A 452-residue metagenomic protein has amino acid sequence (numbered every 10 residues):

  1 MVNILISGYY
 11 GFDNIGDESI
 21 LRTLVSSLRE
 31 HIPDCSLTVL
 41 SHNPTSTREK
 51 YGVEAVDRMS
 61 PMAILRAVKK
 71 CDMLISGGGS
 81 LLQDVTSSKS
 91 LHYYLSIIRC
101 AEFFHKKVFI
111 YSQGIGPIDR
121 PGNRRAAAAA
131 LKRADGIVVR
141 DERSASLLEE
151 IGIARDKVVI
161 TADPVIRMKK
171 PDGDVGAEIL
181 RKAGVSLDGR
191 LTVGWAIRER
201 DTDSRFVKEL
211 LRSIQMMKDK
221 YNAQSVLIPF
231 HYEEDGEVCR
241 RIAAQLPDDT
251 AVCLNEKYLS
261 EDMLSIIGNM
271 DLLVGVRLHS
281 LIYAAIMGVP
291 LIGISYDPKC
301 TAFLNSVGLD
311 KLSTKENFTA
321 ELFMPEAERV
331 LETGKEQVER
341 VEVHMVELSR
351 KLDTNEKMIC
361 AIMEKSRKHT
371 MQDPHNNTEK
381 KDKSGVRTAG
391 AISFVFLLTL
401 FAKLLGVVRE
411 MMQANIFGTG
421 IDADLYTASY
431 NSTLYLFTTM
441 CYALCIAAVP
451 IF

Functional and structural regions predicted by a protein language model:
M1-T370: Active-site anion-handling motifs in enzyme catalytic cores
D373-F452: Membrane-embedded alpha-helical bundles of multi-pass transporters/translocases, especially carrier/permease families
